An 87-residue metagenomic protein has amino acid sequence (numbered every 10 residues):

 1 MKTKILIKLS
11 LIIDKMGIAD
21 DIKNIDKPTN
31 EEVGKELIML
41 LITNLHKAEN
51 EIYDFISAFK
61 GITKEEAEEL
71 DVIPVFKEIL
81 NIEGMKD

Functional and structural regions predicted by a protein language model:
M1-K35, M39-N50, F55-D87: Charged interaction scaffolds used for protein-protein
